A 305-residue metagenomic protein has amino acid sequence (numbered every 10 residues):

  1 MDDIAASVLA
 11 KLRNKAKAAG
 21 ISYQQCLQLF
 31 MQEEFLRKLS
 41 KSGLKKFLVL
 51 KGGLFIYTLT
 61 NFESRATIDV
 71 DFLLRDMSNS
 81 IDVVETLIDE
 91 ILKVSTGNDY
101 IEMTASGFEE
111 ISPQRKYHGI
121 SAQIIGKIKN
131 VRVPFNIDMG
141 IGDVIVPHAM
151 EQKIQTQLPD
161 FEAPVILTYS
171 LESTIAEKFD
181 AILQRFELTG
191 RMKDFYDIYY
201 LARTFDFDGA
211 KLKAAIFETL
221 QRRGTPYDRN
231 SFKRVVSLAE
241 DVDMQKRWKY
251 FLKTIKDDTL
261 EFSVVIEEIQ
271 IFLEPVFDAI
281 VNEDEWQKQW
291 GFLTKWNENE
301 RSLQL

Functional and structural regions predicted by a protein language model:
M1-L48, Y57-A66, V70-L305: Structured mid-to-C-terminal alpha-helical surface segments
